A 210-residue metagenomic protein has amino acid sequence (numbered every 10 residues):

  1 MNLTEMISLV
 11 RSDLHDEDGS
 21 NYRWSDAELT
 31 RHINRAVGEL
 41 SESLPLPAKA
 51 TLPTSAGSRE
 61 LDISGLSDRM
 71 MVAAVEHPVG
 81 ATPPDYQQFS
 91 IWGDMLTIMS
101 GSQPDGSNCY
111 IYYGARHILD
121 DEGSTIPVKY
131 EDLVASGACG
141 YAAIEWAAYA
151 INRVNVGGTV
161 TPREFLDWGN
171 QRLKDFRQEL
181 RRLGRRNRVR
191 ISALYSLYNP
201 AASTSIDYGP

Functional and structural regions predicted by a protein language model:
M1-P210: Glycine-enriched, solvent-exposed interface loops adjoining structured elements
